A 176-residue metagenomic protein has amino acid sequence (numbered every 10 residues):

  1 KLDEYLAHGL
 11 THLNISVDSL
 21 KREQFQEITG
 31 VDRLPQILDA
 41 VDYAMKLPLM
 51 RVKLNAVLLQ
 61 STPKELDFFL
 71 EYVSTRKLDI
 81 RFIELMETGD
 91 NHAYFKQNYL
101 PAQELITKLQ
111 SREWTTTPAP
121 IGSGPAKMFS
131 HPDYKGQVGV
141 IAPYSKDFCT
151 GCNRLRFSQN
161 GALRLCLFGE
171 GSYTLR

Functional and structural regions predicted by a protein language model:
K1-D79, I83: Radical SAM/AdoMet-radical enzyme domain recognition
F68-T75, L85-R176: Auxiliary Fe-S-binding modules of radical SAM enzymes
